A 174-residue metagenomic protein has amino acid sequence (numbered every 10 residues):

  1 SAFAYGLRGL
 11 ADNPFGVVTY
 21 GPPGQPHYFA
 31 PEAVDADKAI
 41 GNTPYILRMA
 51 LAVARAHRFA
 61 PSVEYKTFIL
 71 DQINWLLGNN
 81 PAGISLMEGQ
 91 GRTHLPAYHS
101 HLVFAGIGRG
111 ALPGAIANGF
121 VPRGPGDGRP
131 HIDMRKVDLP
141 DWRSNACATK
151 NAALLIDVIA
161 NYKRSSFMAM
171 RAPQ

Functional and structural regions predicted by a protein language model:
S1-Q174: Aromatic (Trp/Tyr) and acidic
